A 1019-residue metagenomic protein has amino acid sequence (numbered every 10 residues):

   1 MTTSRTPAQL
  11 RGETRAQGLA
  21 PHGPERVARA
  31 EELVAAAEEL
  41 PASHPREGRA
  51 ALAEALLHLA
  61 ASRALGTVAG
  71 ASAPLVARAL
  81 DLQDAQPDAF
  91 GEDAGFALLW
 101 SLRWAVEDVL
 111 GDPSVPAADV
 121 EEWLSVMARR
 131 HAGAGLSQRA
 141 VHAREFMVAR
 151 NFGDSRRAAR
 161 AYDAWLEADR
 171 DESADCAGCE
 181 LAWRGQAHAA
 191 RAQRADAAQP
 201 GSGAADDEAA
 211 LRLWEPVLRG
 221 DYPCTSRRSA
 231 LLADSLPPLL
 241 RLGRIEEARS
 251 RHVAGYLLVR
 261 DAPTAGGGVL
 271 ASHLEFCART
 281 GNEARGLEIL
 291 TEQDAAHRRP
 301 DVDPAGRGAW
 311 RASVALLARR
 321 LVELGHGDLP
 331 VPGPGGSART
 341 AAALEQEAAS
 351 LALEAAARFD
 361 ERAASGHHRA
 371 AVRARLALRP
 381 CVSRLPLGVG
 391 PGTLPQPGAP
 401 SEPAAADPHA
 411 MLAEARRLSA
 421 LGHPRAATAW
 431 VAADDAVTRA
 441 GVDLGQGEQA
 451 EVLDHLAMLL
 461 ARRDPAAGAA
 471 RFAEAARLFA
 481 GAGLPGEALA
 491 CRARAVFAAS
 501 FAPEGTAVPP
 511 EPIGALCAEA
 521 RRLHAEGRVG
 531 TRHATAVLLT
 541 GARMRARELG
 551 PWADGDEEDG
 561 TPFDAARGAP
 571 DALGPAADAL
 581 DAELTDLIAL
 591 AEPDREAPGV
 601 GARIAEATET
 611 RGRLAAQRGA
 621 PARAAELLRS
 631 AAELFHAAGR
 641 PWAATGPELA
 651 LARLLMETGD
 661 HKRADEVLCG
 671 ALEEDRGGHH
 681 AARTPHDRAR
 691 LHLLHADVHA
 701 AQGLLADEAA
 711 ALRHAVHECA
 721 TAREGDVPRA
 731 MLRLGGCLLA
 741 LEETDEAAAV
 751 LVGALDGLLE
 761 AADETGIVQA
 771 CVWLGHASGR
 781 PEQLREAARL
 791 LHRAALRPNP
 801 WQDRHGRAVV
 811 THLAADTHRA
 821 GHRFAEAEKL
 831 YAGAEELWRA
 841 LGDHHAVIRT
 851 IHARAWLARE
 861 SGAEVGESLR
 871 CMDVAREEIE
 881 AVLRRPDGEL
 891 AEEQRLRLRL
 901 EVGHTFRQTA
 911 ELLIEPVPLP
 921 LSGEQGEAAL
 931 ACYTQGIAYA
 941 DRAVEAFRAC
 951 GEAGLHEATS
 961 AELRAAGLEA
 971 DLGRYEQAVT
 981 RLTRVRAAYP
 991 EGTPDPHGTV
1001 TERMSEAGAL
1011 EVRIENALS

Functional and structural regions predicted by a protein language model:
E13, A36, L52-L59, L98-V106 (+37 more regions): Structural register within alpha-helical repeat arrays
V34-A42, A77-D88, L124-A132, D163-D171 (+18 more regions): Amphipathic alpha-helical segments of tetratricopeptide repeats
A50, L136, D175, S226 (+17 more regions): Residue signature of alpha-solenoid helical repeat architecture, marking inter-repeat boundaries and helix-start
E54, D93-W100, R139-A140, A177-Q186 (+19 more regions): Residue register of alpha-helical TPR repeats
G66, S114, F152, R191-R194 (+23 more regions): Structural motif corresponding to the intra-repeat A-B loop/turn of tetratricopeptide repeats
H297-G447, A467, D745, L919 (+3 more regions): C-terminal non-catalytic interaction modules
